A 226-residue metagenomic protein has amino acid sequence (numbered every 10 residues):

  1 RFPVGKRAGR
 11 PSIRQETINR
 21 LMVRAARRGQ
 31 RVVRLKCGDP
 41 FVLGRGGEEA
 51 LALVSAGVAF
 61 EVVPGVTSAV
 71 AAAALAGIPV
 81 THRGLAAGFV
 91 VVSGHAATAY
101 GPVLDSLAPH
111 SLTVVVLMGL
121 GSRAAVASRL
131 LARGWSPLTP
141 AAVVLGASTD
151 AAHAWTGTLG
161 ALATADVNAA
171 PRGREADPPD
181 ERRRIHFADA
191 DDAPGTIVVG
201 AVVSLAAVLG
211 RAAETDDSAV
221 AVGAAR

Functional and structural regions predicted by a protein language model:
R1, R20, G77-R83, R133 (+1 more regions): Short, hinge-like loop/turn segments at secondary-structure boundaries
R1-A25: A cross-family phosphate/adenosyl-ligand binding-site feature
P3-R7, P64-G65, G119: Short beta->alpha connector loops at strand-helix junctions that form conserved, small/polar/Pro-enriched
V4-K6, S93-G94, G146: Active-site donor-binding loop signature of nucleotide-sugar glycosyltransferases
A8-S12, G38-L43, D150-A152: Short, small-residue-enriched loops and turns at beta-alpha junctions that line or gate enzyme active sites
E16-T17, R27-V33, R45, L51 (+2 more regions): A contiguous loop/helix-start segment that scaffolds small-molecule binding in enzyme catalytic cores
R24-A96: Short glycine-cluster motifs
